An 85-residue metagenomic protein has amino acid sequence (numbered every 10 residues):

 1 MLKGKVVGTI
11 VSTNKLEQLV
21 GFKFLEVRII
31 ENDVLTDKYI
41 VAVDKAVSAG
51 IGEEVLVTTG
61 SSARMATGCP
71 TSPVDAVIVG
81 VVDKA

Functional and structural regions predicted by a protein language model:
M1-N14, V81-V82: Structural detector for short beta-strands of small beta-barrel domains
L16-E17, P70: Replace "in large, NTP-powered and nucleic-acid-processing enzymes" with "in large, NTP-powered factors and other
Q18-E26: Short aromatic-glycine-enriched beta-strand elements
L25-I29, V41-V43, L56-T58: Short, acidic/hydrophobic/Gly-rich beta-strand patch recurrent on exposed beta strands that often constitutes part
D33-I40: Short, structured beta-strand/loop micro-motifs enriched in basic residues and often containing a Trp
S48, V55-A85: C-terminal structural segments of small proteins and small subunits
